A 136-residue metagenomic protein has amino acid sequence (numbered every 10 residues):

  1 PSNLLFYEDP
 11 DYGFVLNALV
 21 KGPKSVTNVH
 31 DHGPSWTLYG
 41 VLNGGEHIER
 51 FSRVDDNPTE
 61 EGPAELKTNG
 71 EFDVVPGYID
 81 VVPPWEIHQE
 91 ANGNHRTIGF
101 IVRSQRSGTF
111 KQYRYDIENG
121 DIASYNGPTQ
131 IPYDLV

Functional and structural regions predicted by a protein language model:
P1-P23: A short glycine-rich, His/Asp/Glu-containing loop-to-beta-strand
N17-H32, D73-V74, P83-E86: Conserved short histidine dyad/triad with adjacent acidic residue
P23, P34-V54: Glycine- and acidic-residue-biased ligand/ion/polar-headgroup-sensing regions
N28-H30, I48-E49, V82, I87-G93 (+1 more regions): Short beta-strand His + acidic residue motifs that chelate non-heme Fe in jelly-roll/DSBH and cupin folds
L38, R53-N92, A123-Q130: Short acidic-glycine-tyrosine-enriched beta hairpin
L38-G40, H95-K111: A short hydrophobic beta-strand segment most commonly corresponding to one strand of the jelly-roll/cupin
F100, F110-V136: Extended, aromatic/histidine-rich regions of cofactor-dependent oxidoreductases associated with respiratory
